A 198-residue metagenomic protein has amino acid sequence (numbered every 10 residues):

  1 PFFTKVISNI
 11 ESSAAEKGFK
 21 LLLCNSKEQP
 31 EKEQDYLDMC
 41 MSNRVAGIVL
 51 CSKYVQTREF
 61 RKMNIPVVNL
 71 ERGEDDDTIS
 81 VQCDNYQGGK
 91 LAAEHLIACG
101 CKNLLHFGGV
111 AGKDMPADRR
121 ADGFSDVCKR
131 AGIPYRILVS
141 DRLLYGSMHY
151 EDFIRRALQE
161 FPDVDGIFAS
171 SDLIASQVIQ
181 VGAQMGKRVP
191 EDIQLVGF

Functional and structural regions predicted by a protein language model:
P1, C24-E28, S80: Short coil/turn segments at secondary-structure boundaries
P1-S12, R58: N-terminal winged-helix
T4, S26, R120: Ser/Thr-centric signal marking residues that sit in or immediately flank functional binding/regulatory motifs
N9-F19, D35-S42, K62-N69, G73-F198: Bacterial carbohydrate/catabolite-sensing allosteric modules
S12-T57: Central regulatory/effector-binding core of bacterial HTH transcription factors
